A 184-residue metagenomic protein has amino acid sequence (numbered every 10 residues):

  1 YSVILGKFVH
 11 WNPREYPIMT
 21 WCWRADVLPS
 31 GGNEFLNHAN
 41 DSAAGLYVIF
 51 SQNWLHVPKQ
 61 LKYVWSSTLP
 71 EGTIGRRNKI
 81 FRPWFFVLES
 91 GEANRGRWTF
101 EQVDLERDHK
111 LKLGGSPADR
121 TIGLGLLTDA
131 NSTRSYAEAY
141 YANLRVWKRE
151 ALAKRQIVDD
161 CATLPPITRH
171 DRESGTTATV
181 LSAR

Functional and structural regions predicted by a protein language model:
Y1-Y16, G31, R82-L88: Secreted extracellular polysaccharide-interacting domains
F8, P29-L36, K110-L113: Short helix-to-loop capping/linker segments positioned immediately adjacent to catalytic or ligand/cofactor-binding
F8-M19, E92-R95, P117: Extracellular/lumenal carbohydrate-interaction signature centered on repeated Trp-anchored short motifs
C22-L28, S51-N53, E106-D108, D129: Solvent-exposed strand-to-loop "edge" motifs in beta-rich extracellular domains
A39-P83: Extracellular/luminal beta-rich ligand-recognition and adhesion surfaces characterized by aromatic-Gly/Pro-enriched
D41-L46, F81-G91, R95-E138: Extracellular beta-strand ligand-recognition surfaces/modules
R82, E89-G96, F100-Q102, D119 (+2 more regions): Activation corresponds to long, low-complexity, non-globular regions
L124, A142-V146: Extracellular beta-strand elements of beta-rich domains used for carbohydrate recognition/degradation or cell-matrix
